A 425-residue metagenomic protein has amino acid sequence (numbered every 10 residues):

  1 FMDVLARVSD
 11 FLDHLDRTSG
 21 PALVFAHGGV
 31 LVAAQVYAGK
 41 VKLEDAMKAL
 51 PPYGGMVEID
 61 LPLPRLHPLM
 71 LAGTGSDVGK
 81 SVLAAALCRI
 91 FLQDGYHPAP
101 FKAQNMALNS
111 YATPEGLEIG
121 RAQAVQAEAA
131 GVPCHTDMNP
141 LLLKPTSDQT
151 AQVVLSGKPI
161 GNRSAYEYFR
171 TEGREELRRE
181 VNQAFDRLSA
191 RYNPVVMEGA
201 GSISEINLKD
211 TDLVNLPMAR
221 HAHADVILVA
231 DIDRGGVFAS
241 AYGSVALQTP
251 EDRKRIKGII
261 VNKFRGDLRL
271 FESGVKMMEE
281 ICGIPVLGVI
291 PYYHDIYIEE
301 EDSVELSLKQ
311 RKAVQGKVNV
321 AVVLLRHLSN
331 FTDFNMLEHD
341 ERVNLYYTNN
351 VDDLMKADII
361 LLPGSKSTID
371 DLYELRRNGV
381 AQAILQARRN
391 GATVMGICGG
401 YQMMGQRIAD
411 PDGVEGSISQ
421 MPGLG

Functional and structural regions predicted by a protein language model:
F1, A127, G266-R269, Q406-G425: Pocket-forming structural segment of enzyme catalytic cores
F1-V8: Phosphate-handling substructures
M2, G39-L63: Domain-level recognition of soluble alpha/beta enzyme cores, biased toward histidine phosphatases/phosphomutases
V8, F25-G29, G199-G201: Short, well-ordered beta-to-alpha junction loops that form the rim of enzyme active sites and present histidine/acidic
S19-F25, M56, P68-M70, P194-V196: Residue-level preference for the first positions of well-ordered beta-strands
H27, I360-G364, I384-R407, L424: Catalytic nucleophile loop
A33-Y37, A86-I90, Q406: Active-site signature of alpha/beta-hydrolase-fold catalytic machinery across serine- and Asp/Cys-nucleophile hydrolases
L66-Q386, T393, G413: Flexible phosphate-sensing "switch/lid" loops adjacent to ATP/NTP-binding sites across phosphate-transfer
